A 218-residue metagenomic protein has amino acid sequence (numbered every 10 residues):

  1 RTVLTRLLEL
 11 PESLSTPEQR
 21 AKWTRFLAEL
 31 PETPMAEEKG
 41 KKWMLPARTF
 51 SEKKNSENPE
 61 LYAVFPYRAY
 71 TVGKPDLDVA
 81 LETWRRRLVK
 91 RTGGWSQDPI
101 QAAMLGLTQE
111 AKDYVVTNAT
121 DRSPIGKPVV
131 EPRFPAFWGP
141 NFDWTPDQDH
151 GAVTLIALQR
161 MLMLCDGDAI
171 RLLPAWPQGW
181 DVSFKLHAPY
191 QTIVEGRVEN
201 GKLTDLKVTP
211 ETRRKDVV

Functional and structural regions predicted by a protein language model:
R1, K53-K54, R86-V89, F142-D149: Alpha-helix capping and helix-loop boundary segments enriched in small/acidic/polar residues
R1-S13: Acidic/histidine-rich catalytic neighborhood
E12-T92, D113-P135: Extended glycan-interaction surfaces of carbohydrate-active proteins
W23, E57-P59, R91-W95, D147 (+2 more regions): Active-site-proximal structural scaffolding
L61-Y70, W95-T108, M161: Alpha-helical support elements that line or immediately flank enzyme active sites and cofactor-binding pockets
W84-R87, P99-M104, P140-W144: Conserved short loop/turn motifs at secondary-structure junctions
Q109-V218: Non-catalytic C-terminal accessory modules of carbohydrate-active enzymes
